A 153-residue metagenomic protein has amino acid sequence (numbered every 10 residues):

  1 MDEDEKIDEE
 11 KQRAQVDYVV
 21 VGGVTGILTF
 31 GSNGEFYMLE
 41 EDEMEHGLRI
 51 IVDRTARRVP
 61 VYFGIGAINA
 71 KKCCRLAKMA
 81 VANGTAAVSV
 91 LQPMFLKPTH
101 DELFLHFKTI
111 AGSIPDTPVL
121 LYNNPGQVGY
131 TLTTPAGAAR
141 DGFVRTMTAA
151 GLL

Functional and structural regions predicted by a protein language model:
M1-G126, L153: Active-site beta->alpha loop and helix N-cap motifs at the rims of alpha/beta catalytic domains
Q127-L153: Structured C-terminal cap/extension of enzyme domains
